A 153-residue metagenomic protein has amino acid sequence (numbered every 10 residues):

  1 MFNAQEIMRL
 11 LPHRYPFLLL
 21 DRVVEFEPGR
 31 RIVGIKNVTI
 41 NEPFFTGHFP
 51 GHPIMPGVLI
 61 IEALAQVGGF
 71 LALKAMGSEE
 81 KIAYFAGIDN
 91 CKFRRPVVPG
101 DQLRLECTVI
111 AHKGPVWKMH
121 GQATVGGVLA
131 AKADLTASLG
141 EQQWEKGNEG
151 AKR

Functional and structural regions predicted by a protein language model:
M1, G68-R104, A130-K132, A137-S138: Hydrophobic beta-strand-centered segment that forms part of the acyl-chain substrate-binding groove
F2-R14: Short aromatic-glycine motifs in intrinsically disordered, low-complexity regions
M8, G51, F93-R95: Beta-strand-rich interaction surfaces with strong enrichment in secreted/lumenal proteins
Y15-M55: Catalytic strand-loop segment that frames the active site of acyl-thioester-processing enzymes
L20-D21, I88, K118, K132: Hydrophobic residues on conserved beta-strands that form the core of alpha/beta folds
D21-V24, D89, R94, T108-I110 (+1 more regions): Conserved positions in beta-strands of structured domains
V23, M55-S78: Active-site helix/loop of acyl-thioester processing domains in fatty-acid/polyketide metabolism, spanning hotdog-fold
P28, V98-D101, I110-R153: HotDog/MaoC-like acyl-thioester-processing domains
